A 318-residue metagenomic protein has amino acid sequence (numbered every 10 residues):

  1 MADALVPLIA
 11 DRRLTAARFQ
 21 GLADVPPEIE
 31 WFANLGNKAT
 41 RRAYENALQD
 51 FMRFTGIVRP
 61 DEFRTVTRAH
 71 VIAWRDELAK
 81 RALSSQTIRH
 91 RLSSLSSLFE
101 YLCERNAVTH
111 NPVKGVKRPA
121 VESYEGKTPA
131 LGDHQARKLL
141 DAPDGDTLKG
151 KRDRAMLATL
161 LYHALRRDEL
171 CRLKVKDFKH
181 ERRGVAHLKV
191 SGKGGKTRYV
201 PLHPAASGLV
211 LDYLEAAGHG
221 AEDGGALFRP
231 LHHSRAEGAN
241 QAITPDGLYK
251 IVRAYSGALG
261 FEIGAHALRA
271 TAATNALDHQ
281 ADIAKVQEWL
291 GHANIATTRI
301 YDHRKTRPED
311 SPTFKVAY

Functional and structural regions predicted by a protein language model:
M1-Y318: Conserved catalytic core of the tyrosine transesterase superfamily
